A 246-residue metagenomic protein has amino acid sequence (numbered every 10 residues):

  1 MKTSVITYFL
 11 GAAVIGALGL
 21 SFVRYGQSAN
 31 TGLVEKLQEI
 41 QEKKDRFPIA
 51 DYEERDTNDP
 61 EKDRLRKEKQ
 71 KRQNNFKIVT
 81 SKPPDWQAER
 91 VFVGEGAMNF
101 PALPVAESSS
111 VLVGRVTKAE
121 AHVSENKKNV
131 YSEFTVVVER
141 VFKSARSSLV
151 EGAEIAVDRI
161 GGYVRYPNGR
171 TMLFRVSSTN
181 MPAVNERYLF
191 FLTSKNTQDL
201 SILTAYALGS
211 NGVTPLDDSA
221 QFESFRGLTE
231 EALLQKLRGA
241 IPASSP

Functional and structural regions predicted by a protein language model:
K2-P246: Transition segments tied to proteolytic processing and entry into folded domains
